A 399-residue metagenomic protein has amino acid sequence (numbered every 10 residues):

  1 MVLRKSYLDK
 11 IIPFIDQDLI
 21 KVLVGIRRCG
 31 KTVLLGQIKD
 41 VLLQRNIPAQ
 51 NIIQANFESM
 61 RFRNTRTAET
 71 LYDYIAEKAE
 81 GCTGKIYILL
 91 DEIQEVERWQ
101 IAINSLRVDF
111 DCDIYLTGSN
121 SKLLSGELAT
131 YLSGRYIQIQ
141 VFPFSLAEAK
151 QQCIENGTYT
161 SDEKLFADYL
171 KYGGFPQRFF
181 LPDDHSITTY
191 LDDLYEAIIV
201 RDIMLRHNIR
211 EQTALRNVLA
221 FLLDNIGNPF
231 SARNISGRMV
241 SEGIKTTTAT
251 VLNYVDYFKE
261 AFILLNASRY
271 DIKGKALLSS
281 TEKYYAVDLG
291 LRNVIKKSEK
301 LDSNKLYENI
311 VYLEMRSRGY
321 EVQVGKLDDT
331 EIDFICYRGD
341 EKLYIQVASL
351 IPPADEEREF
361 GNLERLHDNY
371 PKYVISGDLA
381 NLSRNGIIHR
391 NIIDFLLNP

Functional and structural regions predicted by a protein language model:
V2-D16: Pre-Walker A adenine-sensing motif
L23: Hydrophobic anchor at the beta1->P-loop junction of P-loop NTPases
K31: Conserved lysine of the Walker
L34, I38: Hydrophobic positions on the alpha1 helix immediately C-terminal to the Walker A/P-loop
N51, D184-K342: Accessory nucleic acid-recognition modules appended to NTPase machines
Q54-G84: Short glycine-rich substrate-engagement loop in P-loop NTPases that contacts/grips substrate
S119-S121, S125-P229: Interdomain motor-coupling "hinge/lid" segment immediately C-terminal to the ATP-binding subdomain of NTP-driven enzymes
G325, S349-I393: Catalytic cores of nucleic-acid endonucleases
